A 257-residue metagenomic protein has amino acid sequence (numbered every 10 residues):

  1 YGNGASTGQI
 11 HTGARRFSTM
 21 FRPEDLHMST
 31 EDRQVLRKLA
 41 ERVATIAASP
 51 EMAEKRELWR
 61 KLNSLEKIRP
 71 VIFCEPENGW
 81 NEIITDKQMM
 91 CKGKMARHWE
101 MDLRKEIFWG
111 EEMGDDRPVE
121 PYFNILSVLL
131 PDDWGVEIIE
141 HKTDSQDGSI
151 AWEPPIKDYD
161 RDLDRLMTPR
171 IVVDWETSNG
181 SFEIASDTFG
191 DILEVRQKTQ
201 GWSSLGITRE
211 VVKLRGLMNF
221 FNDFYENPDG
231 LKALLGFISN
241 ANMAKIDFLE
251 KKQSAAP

Functional and structural regions predicted by a protein language model:
G4-P257: Catalytic cores of TIM-barrel enzymes
